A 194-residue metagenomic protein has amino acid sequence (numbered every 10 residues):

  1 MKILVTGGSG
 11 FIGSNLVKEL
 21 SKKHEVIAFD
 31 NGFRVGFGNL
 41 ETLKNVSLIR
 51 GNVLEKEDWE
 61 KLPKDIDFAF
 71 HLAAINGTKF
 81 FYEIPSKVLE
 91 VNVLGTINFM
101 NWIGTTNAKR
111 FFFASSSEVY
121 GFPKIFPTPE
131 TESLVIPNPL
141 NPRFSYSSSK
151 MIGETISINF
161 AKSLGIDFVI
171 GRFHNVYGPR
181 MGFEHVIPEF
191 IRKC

Functional and structural regions predicted by a protein language model:
M1-V176: N-terminal Rossmann-like NAD(P)+-binding domain of SDR-like oxidoreductases, especially those catalyzing
V91-L94, H185, E189: A general alpha-helical scaffold signature found inside nucleotide-binding enzyme cores
F160-K162, P188-C194: Alpha-helical substrate-binding/gating segment
I170-F173, R180-P188: Conserved loop-to-helix N-cap of the C-terminal "lid" that shapes the substrate pocket in Rossmann-like
